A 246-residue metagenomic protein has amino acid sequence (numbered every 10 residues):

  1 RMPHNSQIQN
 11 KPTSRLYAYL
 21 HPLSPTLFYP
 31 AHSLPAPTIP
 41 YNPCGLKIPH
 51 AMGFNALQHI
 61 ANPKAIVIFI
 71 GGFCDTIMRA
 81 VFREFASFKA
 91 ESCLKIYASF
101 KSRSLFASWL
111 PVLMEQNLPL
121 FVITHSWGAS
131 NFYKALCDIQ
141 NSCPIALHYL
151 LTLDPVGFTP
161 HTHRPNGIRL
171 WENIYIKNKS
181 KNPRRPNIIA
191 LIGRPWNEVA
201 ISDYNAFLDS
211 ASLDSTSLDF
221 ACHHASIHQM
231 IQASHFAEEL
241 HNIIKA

Functional and structural regions predicted by a protein language model:
P3-L46, T162-A246: C-terminal catalytic-base region of ester-bond hydrolases, centering on the histidine of the charge-relay
I8-L118: Active-site catalytic motif of lipid deacylating hydrolases and related acyltransferases
H21, K64-I68, G72, S102-I192: Serine-dependent carboxylesterase/thioesterase catalytic core of lipase-like alpha/beta-hydrolase/SGNH enzymes
I77-M78, K134, V199: Residues at secondary-structure transition points
